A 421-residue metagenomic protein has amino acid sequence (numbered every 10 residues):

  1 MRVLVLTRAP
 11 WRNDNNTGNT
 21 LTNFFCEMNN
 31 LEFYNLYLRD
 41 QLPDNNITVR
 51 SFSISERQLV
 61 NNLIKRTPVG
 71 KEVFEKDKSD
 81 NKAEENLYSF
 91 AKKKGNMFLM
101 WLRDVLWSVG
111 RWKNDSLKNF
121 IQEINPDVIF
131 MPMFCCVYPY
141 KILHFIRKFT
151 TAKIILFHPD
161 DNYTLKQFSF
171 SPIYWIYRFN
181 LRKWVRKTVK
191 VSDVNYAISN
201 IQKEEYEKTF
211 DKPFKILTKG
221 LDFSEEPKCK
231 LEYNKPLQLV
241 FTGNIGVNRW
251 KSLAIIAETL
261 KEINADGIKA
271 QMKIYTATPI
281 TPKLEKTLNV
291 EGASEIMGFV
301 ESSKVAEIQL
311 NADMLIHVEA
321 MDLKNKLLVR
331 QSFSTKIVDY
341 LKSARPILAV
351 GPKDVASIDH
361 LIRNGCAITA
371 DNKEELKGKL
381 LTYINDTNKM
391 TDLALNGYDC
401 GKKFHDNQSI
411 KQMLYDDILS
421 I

Functional and structural regions predicted by a protein language model:
M1-F74, F214, D222, K261-I263: N-terminal subdomain of nucleotide-sugar transferases
D115-N119, K141-F149, N162, W175-N195: Membrane-proximal helix-turn-helix segments that form the acceptor-binding/catalytic region of lipid-linked
V185-F214, I358, L414: A short, active-site helix/loop in glycosyltransferases that binds the activated sugar's phosphate group
I201, K219-G220: Carbohydrate-associated surface elements
L231-W250, A257-L260: Conserved donor-binding/catalytic core segment of Leloir-type glycosyltransferases
N248-K251, S303-V305, L315-L341, I347-D359: Nucleotide-sugar-dependent
G267, P282-M314: Nucleotide-activated donor-binding/catalytic signature segment of Leloir-type glycosyltransferases, i.e., the conserved
D371-K377, T387-I418: A charged, aromatic-enriched C-terminal amphipathic alpha-helix characteristic of glycosyltransferases across folds
